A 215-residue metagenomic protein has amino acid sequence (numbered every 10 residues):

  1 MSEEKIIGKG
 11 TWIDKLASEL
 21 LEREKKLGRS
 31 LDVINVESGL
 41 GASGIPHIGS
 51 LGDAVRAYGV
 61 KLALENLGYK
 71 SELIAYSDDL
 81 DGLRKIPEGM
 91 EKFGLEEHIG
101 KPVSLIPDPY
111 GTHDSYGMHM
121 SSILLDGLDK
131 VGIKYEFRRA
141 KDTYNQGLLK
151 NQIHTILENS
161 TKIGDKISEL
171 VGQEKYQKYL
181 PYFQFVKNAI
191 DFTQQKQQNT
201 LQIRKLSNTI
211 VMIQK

Functional and structural regions predicted by a protein language model:
M1-I48, G59-A75, M90, L95-G100 (+5 more regions): Non-catalytic terminal extensions that flank enzyme cores
E4-I7, A42-L51, V103-S115, N145: The substrate-binding groove and active-site-proximal loops of carbohydrate-active enzymes, especially glycoside
I45-G49, L83-E88, L148-L149: A short acidic (Asp/Glu
K70-S71, D108-G111, S122, D129-A140 (+1 more regions): Short secondary-structure capping/junction motifs at helix and strand boundaries
A75-D78, E136-L148: Acidic carboxylate-rich catalytic motifs and surrounding loops in phosphoryl-/glycosyl-chemistry enzymes
L80-E97, Q152-H154: Charged, often glycine-rich, active-site loop that binds/positions anionic groups
G94-V131: A glycine-rich helix N-cap at a beta->alpha junction
Q146-L157: Feature captures the FAD/FMN-dependent oxidoreductase FAD-binding
